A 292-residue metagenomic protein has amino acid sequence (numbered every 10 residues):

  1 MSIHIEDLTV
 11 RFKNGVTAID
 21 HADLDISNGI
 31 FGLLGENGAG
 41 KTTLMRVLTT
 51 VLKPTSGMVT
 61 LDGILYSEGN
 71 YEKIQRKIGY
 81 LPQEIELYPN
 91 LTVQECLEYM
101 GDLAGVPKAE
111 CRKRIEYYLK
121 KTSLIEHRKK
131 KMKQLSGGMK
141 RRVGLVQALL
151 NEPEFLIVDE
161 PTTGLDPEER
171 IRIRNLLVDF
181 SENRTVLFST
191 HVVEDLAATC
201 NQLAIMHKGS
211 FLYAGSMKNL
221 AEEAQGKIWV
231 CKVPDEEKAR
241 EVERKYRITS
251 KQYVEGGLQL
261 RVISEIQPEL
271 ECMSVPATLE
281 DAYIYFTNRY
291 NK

Functional and structural regions predicted by a protein language model:
M1-I5, T9-H21, S27, E68-N70: A short, flexible loop at the N-terminus of ABC-type nucleotide-binding domains that lies
E36-G40: Walker A (P-loop) phosphate-binding loop of ABC-type ATPase nucleotide-binding domains
T49: Helix-to-loop junction immediately C-terminal to a conserved catalytic motif
G57-S67, K73-I74: Conserved ABC transporter NBD signature motif
E98, D102, A109-H127: Conserved ABC ATPase "signature" region
L156-E160: Catalytic Walker B motif of ABC-type/P-loop ATPase nucleotide-binding domains
R172-L260: ABC transporter nucleotide-binding domain
